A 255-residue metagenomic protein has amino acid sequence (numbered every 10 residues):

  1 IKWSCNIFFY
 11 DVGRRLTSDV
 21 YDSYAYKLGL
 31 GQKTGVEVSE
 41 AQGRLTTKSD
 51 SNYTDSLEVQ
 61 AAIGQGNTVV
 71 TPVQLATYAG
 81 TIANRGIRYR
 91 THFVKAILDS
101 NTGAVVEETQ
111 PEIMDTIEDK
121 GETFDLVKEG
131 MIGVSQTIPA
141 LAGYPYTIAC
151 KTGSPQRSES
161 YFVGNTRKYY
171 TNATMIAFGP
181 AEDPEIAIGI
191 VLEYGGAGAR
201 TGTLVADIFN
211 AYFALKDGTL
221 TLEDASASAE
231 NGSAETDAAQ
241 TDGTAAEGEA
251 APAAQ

Functional and structural regions predicted by a protein language model:
I1-I190, A251-Q255: Beta-lactam-recognizing serine transpeptidase/beta-lactamase-like catalytic domain environment
T71-T77, R200-D207: Short amphipathic alpha-helical face segments that pack within enzyme cores and frequently flank/anchor catalytic
A104-Q110, A206-Q255: Short, gly/Ser/Thr-rich active-site loops of penicillin-recognizing serine hydrolases
T116-K120, A197-G202: A short, polar/proline- and glycine-enriched secondary-structure boundary/capping micro-motif
E185, A197-A199, L215: Intrinsically disordered, low-complexity acidic/polar segments
L192-G195: Ligand-site clamp/hinge motif
